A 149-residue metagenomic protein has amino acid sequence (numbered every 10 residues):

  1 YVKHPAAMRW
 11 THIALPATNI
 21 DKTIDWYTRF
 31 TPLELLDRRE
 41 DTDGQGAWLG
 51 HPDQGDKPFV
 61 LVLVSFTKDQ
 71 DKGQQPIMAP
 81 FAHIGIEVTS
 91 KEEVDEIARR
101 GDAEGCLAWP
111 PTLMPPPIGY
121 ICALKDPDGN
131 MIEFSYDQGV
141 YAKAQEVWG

Functional and structural regions predicted by a protein language model:
Y1-A6, A98-G149: Vicinal oxygen chelate
Y1-V2, K68-Q74: Short beta-strand/turn micro-motifs at beta-sheet edges
P5, D41, G55, P76-M78 (+1 more regions): A generic structural micro-feature
A7, L15-L61, S65: Core segments of cupin and vicinal oxygen chelate
R9-N19, A47-P52, K72-R100, Y120-K125: Vicinal oxygen chelate
I24-D25, D95, I132-E133: Alpha-helical elements of the RecA-like P-loop NTPase motor core of helicases
V64-Q70, D137-Q138: Acetyl-CoA-dependent GNAT
